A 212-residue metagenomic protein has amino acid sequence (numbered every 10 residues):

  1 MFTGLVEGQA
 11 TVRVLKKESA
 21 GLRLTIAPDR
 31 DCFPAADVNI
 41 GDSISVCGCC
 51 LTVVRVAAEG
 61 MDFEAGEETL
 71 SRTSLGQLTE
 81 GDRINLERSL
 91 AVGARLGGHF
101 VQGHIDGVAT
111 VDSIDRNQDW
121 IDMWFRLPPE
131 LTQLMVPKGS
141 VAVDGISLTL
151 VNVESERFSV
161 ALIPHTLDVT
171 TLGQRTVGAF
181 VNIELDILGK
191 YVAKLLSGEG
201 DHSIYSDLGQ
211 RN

Functional and structural regions predicted by a protein language model:
M1-N212: Conserved loop->alpha-helix
